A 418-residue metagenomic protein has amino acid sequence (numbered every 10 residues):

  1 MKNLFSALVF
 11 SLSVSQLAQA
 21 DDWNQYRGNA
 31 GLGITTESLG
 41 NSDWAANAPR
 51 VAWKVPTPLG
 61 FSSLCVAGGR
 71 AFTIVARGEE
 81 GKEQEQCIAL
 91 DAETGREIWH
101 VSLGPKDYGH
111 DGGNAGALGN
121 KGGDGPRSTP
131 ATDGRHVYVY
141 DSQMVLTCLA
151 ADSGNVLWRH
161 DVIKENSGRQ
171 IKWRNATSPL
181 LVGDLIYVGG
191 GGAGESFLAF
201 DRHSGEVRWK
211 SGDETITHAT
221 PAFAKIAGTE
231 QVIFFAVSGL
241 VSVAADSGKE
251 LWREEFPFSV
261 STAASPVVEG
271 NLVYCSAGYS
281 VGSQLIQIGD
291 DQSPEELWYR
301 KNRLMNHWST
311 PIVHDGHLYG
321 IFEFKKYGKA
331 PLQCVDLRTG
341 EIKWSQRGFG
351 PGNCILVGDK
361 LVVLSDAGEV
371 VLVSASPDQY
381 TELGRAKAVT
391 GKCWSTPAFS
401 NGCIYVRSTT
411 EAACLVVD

Functional and structural regions predicted by a protein language model:
M1-L4: Positively charged n-region of N-terminal signal peptides that target proteins for export
S6-S15: Bacterial N-terminal signal peptides
Q16-D418: Noncatalytic, solvent-exposed loop/strand surfaces of beta-propeller-type extracellular/periplasmic domains
